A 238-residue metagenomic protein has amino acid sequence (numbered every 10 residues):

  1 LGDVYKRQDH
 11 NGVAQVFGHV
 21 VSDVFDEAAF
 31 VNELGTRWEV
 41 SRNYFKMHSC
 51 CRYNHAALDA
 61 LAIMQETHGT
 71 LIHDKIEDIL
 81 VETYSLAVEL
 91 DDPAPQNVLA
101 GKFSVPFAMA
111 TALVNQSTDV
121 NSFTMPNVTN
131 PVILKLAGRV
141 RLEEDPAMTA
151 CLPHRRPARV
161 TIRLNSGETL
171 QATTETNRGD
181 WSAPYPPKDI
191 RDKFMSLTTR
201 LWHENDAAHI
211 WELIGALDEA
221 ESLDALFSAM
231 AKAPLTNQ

Functional and structural regions predicted by a protein language model:
D3-Q238: Terminal-appendage/accessory-domain detector
